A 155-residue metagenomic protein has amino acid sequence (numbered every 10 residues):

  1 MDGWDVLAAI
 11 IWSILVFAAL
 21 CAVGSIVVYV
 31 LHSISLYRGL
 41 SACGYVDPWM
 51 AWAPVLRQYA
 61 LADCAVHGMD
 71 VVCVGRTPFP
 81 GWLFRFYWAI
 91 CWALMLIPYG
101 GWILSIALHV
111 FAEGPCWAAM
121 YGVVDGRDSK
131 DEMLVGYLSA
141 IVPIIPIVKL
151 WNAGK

Functional and structural regions predicted by a protein language model:
M1-S13: Short, strongly hydrophobic alpha-helical membrane anchors
G3-V6, G24-I90, L108-K155: Membrane-interface extramembranous regions at the lipid-water interface
L15-V23: Alpha-helical transmembrane segments
C91-M95: Active-site loop ensemble at the mouth of alpha/beta enzyme cores that anchors a bound cofactor
L96-I103: Membrane-interface helix caps and helix-loop-helix hairpins in membrane proteins
